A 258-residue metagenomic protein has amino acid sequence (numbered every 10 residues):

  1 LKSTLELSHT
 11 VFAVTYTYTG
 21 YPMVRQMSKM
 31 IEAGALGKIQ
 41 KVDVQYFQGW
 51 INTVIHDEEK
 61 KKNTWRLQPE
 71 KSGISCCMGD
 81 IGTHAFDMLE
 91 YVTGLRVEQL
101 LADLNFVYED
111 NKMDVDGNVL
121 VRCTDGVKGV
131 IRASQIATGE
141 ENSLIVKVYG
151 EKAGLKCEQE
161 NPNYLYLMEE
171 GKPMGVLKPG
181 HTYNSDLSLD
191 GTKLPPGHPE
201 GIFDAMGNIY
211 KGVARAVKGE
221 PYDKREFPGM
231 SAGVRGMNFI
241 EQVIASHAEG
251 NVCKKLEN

Functional and structural regions predicted by a protein language model:
K2-L7, H198, N208-N258: C-terminal helix-rich "cap/oligomerization" subdomain common to oxidoreductases
L7-A13, Y18-N111, L165, G250: Predominantly a Rossmann-like dinucleotide-binding segment in NAD(P)-dependent oxidoreductases
T19, I136, R235: Glycine-/small-residue-rich active-site loops that bind phosphorylated ligands and cofactors
P22, D80-H84, L95, K128 (+3 more regions): Generic recognition of short, well-ordered alpha-helical interface segments
K62, Y91, N118, C123 (+2 more regions): C-terminal glycine/acidic-rich active-site capping loop/insertion
G79-G82, F203, F227-G233: Conserved loop-to-helix N-cap of the C-terminal "lid" that shapes the substrate pocket in Rossmann-like
H84-D87, V92-L100, N105-G154, E160-N163: Glycine-rich, aromatic-lined ligand/substrate-binding cores of catalytic and carbohydrate-binding domains
